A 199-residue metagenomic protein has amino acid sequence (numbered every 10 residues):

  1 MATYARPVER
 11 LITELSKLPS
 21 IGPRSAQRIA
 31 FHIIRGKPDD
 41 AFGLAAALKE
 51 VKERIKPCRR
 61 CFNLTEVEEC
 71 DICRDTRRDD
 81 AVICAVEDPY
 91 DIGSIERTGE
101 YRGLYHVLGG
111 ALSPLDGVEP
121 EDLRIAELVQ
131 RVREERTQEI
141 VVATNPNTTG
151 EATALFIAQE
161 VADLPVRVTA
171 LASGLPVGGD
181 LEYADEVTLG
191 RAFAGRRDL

Functional and structural regions predicted by a protein language model:
A2-V8, T13, K17, Q27-I92: Cys/His-rich Zn2+-binding cysteine-cluster or related metal-binding knuckle/ribbon modules and their
T3, G36, D40, D116-P120 (+2 more regions): Catalytic cores of large soluble enzymes that bind and process phosphate-bearing ligands
S16, I34, K49, F62 (+8 more regions): Signal for well-folded cores of large energy- and translation-related assemblies
A26, R74-T144: Extended interfacial segments that mediate partner engagement and assembly in macromolecular machines
R28-I29, G43, K56, E68 (+7 more regions): Residue-level signal for pocket-adjacent positions within structured domains
K37, Y101, V129-L199: Long C-terminal interaction/binding lobes of large macromolecular proteins
C70, I95, A152-A154: Short glycine-/acidic-enriched loop or helix-start segments at secondary-structure transitions that form or flank
